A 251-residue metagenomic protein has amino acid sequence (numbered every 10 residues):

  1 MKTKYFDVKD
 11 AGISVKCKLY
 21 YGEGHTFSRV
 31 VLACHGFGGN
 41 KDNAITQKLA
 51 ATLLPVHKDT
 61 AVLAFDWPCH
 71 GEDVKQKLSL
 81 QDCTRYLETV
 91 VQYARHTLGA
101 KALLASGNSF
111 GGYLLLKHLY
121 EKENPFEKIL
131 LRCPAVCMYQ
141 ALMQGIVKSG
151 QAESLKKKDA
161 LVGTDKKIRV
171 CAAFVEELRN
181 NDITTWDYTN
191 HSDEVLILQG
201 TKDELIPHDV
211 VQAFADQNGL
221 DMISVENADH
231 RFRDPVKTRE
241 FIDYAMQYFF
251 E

Functional and structural regions predicted by a protein language model:
M1-G24: N-terminal cap/lid segment of alpha/beta-hydrolase-fold proteins
S14, G22-W67: Short, surface-exposed "cap/lid" segments of acyl-processing enzymes
A33-F37, S109, G200: Glycine-rich His-Gly loop
F37, D66-G71, A135, A228-D229: Short beta-to-alpha linker loops that shape the active-site pocket of alpha/beta-hydrolase fold enzymes
P68-A100: Catalytic nucleophile-loop/oxyanion-hole region of alpha/beta-hydrolase and closely related hydrolase-like folds
L78, Y113, P125-S224, D229-F232 (+1 more regions): The alpha/beta-hydrolase serine catalytic core
L98-S109: Alpha/beta-hydrolase fold nucleophile elbow
G107-K117: Glycine-rich nucleophile elbow surrounding the catalytic serine of serine-hydrolase chemistry
